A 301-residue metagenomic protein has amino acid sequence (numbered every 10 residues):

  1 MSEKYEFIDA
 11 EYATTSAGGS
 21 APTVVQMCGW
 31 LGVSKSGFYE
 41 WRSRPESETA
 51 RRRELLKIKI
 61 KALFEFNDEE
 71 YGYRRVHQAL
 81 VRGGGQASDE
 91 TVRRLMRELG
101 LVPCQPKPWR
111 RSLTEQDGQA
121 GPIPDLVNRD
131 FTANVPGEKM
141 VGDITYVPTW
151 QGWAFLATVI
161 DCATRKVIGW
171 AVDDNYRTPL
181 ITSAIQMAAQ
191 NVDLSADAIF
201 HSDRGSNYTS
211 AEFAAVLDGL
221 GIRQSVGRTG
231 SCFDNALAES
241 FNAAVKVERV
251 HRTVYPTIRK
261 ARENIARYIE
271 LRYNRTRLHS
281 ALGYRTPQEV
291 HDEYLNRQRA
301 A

Functional and structural regions predicted by a protein language model:
M1-A301: Charged DNA-binding/catalytic regions of mobile-element recombinases
